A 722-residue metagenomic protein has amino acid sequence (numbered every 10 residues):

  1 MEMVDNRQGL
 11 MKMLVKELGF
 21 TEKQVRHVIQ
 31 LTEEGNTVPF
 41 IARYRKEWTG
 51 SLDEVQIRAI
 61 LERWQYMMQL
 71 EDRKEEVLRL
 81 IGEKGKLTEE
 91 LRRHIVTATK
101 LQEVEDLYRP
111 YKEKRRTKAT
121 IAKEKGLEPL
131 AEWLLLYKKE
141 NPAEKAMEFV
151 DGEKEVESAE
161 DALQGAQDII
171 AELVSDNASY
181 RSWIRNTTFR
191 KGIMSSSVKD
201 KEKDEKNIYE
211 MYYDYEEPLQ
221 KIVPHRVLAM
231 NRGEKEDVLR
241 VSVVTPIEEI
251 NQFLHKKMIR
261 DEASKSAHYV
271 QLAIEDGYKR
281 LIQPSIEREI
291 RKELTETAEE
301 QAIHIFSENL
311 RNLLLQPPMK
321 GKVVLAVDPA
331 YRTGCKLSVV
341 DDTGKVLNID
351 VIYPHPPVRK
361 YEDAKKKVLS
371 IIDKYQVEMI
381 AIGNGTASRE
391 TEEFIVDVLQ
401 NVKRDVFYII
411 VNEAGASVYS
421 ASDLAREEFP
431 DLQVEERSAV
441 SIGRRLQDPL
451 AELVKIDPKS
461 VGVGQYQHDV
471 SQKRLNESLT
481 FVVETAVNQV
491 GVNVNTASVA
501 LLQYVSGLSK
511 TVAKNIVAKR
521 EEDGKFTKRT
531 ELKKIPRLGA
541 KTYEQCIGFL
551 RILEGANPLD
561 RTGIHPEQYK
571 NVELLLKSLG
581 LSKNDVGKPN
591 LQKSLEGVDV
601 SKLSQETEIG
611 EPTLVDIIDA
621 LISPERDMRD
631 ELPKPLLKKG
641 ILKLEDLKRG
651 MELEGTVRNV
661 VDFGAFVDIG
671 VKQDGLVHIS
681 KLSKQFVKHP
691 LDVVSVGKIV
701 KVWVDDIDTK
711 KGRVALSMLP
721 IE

Functional and structural regions predicted by a protein language model:
M1-R26, E33: Generic start-of-chain signal for non-secretory N-termini
G19, P317-P318, E484-A518, K639-V677 (+1 more regions): C-terminal accessory/binding modules appended to enzymatic or scaffolding proteins
Q30-E33, P110, I121-E124, A229-G233 (+16 more regions): Replace "in large, NTP-powered and nucleic-acid-processing enzymes" with "in large, NTP-powered factors and other
T37-V38, T49, D53-V156, Q489-E631 (+4 more regions): Accessory alpha-helical DNA-binding modules that contact the DNA backbone or grooves
Q56-A59, Y66-A326, R332-S420, L424-D431 (+1 more regions): Duplex nucleic acid-engaging cores and interfaces of nucleic-acid transaction enzymes
E103, I409, G415, S420-V490 (+1 more regions): Long, charge-rich intrinsically disordered scaffolds of nucleic-acid metabolism proteins
M147-A159, Y215-E216, V244-I247, N251-Y278 (+4 more regions): Low-complexity, acidic/Ser/Thr- and charged residue-rich accessory regions of DNA metabolism proteins
E289-S307, S460-G491, S604-R649: Long, charged amphipathic helices and adjacent flexible linkers at domain junctions
